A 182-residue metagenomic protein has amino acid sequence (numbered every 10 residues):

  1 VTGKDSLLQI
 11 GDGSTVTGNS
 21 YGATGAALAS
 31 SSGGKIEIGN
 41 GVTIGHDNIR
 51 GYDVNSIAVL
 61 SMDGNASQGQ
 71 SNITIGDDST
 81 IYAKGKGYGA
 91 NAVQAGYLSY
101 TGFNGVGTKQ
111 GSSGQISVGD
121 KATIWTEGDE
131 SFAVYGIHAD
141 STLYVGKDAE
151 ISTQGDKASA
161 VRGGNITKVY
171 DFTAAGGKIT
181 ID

Functional and structural regions predicted by a protein language model:
V1-D182: Surface-exposed loop/turn motifs in large extracellular/passenger domains
